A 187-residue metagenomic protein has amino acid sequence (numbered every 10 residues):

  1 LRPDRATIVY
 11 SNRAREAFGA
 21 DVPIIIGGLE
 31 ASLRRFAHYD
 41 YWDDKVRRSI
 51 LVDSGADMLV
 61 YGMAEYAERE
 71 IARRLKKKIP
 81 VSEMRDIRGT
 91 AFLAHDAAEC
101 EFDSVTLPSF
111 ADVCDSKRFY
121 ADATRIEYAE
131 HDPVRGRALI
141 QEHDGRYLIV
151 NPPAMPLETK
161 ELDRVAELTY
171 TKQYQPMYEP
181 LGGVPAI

Functional and structural regions predicted by a protein language model:
L1-H143, V150-N151: Glycine-rich beta-alpha loop elements in corrinoid/cobalamin-binding modules across cobalamin-dependent enzymes
A121-I187: N-terminal [4Fe-4S]-dependent radical SAM core
